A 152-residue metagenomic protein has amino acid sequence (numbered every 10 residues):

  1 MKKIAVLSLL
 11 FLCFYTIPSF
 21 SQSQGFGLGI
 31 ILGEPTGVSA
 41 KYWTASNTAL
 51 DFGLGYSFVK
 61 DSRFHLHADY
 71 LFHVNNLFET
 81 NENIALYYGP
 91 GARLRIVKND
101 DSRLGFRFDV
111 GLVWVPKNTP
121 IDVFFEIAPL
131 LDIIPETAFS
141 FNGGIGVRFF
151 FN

Functional and structural regions predicted by a protein language model:
M1-I4: Positively charged n-region of N-terminal signal peptides that target proteins for export
F14-P18: N-terminal signal peptide c-region/cleavage motif recognized by signal peptidases
F20-F58, H65, F150: Short glycine/proline- and aromatic-enriched beta-strand/turn motifs that initiate or cap beta-hairpins
F20-G25, N47, N75-I84, D100 (+1 more regions): Short loop/turn motifs that connect adjacent beta-strands in outer-membrane beta-barrel proteins
Q24-F26, E34-T36, T48, S62-L66 (+3 more regions): Residues that define the transmembrane beta-barrel architecture of outer-membrane proteins
I30, V38-Y42, L54, A68-F72 (+4 more regions): Residues on the lipid-exposed face of transmembrane beta-strands in outer-membrane beta-barrel proteins
P35-G37, G55-D61, N75-L77, R93-N99 (+2 more regions): Sequence/structural signature of outer-membrane beta-barrel proteins
D61-R63, K117-N152: Predominantly the C-terminal beta-signal and adjacent terminal strand-loop region of outer-membrane beta-barrel
